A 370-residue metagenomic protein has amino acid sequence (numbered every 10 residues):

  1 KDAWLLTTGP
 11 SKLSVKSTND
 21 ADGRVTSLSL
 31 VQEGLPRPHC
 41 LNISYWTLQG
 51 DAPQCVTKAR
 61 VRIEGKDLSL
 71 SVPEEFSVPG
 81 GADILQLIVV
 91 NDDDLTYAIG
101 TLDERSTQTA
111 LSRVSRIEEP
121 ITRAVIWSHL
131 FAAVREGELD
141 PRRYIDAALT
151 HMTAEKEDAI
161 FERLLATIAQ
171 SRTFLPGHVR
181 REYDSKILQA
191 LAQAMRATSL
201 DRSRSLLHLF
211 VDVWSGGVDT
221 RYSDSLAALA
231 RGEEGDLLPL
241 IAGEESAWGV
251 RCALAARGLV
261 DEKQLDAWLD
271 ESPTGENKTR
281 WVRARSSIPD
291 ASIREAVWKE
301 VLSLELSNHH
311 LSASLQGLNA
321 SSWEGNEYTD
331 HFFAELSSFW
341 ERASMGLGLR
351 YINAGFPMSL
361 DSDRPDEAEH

Functional and structural regions predicted by a protein language model:
K1-S11: Catalytic cores of secreted or luminal carbohydrate-active enzymes
L6-T7, I43, T101: Generic structural "secondary-structure junction" signal
P10-V90: Beta-strand-rich binding/interaction modules
T18-A21, V25-S27, A52-V56, V78-H370: Long, ordered, helix-rich scaffold segments
